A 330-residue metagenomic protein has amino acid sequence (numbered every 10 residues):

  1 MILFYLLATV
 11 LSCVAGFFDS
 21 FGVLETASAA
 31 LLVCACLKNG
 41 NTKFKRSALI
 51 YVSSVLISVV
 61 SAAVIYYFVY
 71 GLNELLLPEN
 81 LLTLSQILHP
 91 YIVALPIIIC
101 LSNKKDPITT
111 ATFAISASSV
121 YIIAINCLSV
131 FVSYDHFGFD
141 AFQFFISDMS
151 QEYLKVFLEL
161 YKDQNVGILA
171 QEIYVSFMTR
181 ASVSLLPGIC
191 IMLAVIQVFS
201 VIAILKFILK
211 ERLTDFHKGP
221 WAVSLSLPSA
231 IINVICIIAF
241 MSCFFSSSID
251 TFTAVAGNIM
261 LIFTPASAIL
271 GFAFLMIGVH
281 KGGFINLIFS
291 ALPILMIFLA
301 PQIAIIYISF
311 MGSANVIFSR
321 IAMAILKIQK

Functional and structural regions predicted by a protein language model:
M1-C13, I50-S61, I232-I238: Alpha-helical transmembrane segments
M1-L49, G283, F289-I297, I303: Hydrophobic transmembrane alpha-helices
L49-V60, T110-Y121, I285-I297, S309-M311: Central hydrophobic cores of alpha-helical transmembrane segments in multi-pass integral membrane proteins
I65-F68, E74-V130: Short helix-perturbing small/polar motifs within transmembrane alpha-helices
C127-S182: Membrane-interface interhelical loops and short interface/amphipathic helices in multi-pass inner-membrane
Y161-H217: Selected alpha-helical membrane-embedding segments in polytopic membrane proteins
R212-A266, L270: Small-residue-rich helix-loop
I317-K330: Membrane-interface capping segments at transmembrane-helix boundaries
